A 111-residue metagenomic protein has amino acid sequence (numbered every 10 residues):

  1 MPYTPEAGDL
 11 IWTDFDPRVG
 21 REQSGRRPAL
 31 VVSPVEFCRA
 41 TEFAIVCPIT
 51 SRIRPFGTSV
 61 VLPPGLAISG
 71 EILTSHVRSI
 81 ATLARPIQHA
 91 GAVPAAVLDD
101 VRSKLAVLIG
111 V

Functional and structural regions predicted by a protein language model:
M1-V111: Conserved functional hotspots at enzyme active or ligand-binding sites that engage polyanionic ligands
